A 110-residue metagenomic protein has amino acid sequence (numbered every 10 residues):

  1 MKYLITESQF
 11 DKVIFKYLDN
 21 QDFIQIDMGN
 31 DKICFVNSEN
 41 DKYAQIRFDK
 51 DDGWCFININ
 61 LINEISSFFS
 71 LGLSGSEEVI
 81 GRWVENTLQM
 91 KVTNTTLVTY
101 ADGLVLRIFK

Functional and structural regions predicted by a protein language model:
M1-L18: Short acidic, low-complexity intrinsically disordered linear motifs used for protein-protein interactions
D19-K110: Compositionally biased low-complexity segments enriched in polar/charged residues
